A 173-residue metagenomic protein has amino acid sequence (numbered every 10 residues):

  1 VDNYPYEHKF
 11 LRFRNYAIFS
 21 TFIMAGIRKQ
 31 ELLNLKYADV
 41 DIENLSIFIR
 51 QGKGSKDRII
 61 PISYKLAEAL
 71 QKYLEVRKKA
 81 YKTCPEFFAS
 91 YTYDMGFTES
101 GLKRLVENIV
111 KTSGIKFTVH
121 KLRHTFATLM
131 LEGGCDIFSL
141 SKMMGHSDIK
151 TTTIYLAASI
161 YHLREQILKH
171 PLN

Functional and structural regions predicted by a protein language model:
V1-N173: Conserved catalytic core of the tyrosine transesterase superfamily
